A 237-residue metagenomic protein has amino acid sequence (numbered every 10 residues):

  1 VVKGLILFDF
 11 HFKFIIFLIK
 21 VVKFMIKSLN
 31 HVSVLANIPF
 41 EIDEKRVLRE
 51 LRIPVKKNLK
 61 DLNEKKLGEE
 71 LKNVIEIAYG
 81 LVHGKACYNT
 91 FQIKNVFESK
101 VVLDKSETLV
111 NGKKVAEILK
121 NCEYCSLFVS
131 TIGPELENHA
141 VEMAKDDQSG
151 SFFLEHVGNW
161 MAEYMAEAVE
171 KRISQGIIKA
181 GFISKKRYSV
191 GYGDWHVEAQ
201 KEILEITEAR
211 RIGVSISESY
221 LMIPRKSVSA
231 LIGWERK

Functional and structural regions predicted by a protein language model:
V2-K3, V22-K23: N-terminal non-cleavable signal-anchor helices
L5-F12, L18: Short hydrophobic targeting helices and cationic amphipathic motifs that mediate membrane/organellar targeting
L5-F8, V110-N111, V197: Intrinsically disordered, low-complexity, compositionally biased regions/tails
F14, F24: Cationic, low-complexity basic patches in intrinsically disordered or flexible, solvent-exposed regions
M25-S151, L231: Active-site helix-to-loop segments that bind/position phosphate- or nucleotide-bearing substrates and donors across
E76-H83, S174, I178, E208: Generic secondary-structure signature for well-ordered alpha-helical cores
I132, A180-K237: Short terminal or interdomain "cap/linker" segment that borders an active site or interface and mediates
D147-E205: Internal, well-folded beta-alpha domain core
